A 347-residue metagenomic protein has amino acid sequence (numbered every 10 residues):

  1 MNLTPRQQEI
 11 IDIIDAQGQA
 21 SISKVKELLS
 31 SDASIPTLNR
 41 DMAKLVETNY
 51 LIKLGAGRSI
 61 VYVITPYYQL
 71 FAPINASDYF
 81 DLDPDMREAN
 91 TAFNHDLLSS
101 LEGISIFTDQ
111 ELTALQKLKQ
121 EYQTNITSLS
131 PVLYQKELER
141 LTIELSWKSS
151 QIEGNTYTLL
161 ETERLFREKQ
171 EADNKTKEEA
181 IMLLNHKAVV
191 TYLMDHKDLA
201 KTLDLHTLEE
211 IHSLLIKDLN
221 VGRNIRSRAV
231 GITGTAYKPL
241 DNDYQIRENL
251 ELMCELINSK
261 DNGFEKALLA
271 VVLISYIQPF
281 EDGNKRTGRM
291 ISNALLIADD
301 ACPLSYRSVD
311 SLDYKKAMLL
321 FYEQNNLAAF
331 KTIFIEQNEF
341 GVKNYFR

Functional and structural regions predicted by a protein language model:
M1-R347: FIC/Doc superfamily catalytic core
